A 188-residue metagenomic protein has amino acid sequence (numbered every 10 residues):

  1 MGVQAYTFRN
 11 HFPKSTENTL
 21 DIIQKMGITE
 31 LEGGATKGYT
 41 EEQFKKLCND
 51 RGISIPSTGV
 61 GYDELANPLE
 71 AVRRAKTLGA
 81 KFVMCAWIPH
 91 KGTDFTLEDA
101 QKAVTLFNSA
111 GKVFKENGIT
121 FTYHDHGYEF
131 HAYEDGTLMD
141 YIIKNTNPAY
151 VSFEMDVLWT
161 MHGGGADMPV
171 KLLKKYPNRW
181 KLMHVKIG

Functional and structural regions predicted by a protein language model:
M1-F82, S152, N178: N-terminal pre-domain/capping segments
M1-M26, G79, E134-V151, M155-G188: Histidine-acidic metal/acid-base catalytic patches
N18, Q43, D99-K102, K171: An acidic, carboxylate-rich microenvironment
E30, P56-F153, H162: Active-site acidic/histidine proton-transfer and metal-coordination neighborhood in alpha/beta enzyme cores
A35, W87, I187: Short secondary-structure boundary segments
G38-T40, E129, T160-M161, G188: Active-site environment of divalent metal-dependent phosphoester hydrolases
Q43-D50, L106-E116, L172: Catalytic-core regions built around general acid/base machinery
